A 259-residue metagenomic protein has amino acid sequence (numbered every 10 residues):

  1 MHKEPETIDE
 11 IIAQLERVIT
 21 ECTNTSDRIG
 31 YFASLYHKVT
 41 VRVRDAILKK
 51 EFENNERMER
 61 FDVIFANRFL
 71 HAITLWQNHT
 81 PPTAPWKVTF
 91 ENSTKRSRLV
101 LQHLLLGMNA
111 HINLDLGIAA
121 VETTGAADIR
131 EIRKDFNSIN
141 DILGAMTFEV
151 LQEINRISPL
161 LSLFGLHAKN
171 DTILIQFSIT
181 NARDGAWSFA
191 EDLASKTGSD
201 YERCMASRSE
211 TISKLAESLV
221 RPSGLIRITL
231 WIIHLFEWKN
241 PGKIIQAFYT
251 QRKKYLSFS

Functional and structural regions predicted by a protein language model:
M1-I12: Acidic, low-complexity proline/glycine-rich segments
E10, Q14-R17, S34-K38, I64 (+4 more regions): Charged, amphipathic alpha-helical oligomerization/scaffolding segments
Q14-N54: Extended amphipathic alpha-helical scaffold segments
H37-R130, I139: Long acidic/polar interaction regions in large eukaryotic complex-forming proteins
K49-E53, L160-F164, D192: Short, solvent-exposed, charged loop/turn and helix-capping segments that join or cap alpha-helices on peripheral
I118, E122-R183: Short helix-loop boundary/capping segments
I179-S259: A cross-kingdom marker for long, charged
